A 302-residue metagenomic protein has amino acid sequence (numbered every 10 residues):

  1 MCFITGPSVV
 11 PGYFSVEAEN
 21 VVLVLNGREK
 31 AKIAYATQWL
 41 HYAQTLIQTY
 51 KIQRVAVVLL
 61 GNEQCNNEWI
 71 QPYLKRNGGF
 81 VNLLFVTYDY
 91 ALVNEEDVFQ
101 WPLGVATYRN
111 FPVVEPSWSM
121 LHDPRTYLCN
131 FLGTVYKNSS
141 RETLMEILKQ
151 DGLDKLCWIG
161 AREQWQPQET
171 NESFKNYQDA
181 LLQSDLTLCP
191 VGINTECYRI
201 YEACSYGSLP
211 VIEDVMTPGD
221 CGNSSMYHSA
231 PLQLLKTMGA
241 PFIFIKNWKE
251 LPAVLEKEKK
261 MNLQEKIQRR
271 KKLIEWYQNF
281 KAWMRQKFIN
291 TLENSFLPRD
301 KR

Functional and structural regions predicted by a protein language model:
M1-Y201, S205-P241, E265-K266, I274-D300: Nucleotide-sugar donor-binding catalytic core of glycosyltransferases
E172, K246-K249, M261, W283: Short coil/turn linker and secondary-structure boundary residues
L232-E256: Change "using UDP/GDP/dTDP sugars" to "using nucleotide sugars
E250-Y277: Conserved donor-nucleotide binding/catalytic region of nucleotide-linked donor-dependent transferases
